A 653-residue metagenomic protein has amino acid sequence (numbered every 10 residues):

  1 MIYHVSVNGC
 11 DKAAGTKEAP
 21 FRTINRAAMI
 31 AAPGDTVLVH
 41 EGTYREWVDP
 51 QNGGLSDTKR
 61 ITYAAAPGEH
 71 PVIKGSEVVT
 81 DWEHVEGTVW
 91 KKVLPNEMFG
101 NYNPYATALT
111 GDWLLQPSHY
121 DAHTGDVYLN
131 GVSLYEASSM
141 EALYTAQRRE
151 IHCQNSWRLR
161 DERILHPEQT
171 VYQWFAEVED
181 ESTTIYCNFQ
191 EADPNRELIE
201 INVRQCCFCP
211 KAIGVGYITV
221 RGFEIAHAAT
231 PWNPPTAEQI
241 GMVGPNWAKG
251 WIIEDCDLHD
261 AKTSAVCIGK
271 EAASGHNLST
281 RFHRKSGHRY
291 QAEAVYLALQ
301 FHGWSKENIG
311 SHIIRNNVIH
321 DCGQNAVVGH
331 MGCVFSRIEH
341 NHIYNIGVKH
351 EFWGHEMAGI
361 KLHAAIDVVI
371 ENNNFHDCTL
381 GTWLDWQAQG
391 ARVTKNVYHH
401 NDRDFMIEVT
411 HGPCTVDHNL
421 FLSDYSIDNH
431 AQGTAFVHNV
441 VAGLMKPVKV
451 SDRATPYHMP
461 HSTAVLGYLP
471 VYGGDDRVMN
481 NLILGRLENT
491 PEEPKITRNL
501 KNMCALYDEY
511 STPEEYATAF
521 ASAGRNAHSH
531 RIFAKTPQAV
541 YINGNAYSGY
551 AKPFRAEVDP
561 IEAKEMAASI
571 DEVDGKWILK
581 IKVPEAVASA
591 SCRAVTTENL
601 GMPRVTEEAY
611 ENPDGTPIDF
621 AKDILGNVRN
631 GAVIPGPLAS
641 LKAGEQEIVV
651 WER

Functional and structural regions predicted by a protein language model:
I2-W247, D257-H259, C267, E271-W304 (+4 more regions): Extracellular polysaccharide-degrading/modifying enzymes targeting complex plant/algal/animal polysaccharides
G216-A229, K249-T263, A273-L299, S305-N325 (+8 more regions): Right-handed parallel beta-helix
Q239, G323, E356: Beta-rich catalytic cores
A326, N429, P460-H461: A structural signal for the main folded, soluble domain(s) of proteins
A358, L422-Y425, P460-G467, N526-S529: Short beta-alpha connecting loops at secondary-structure transitions that line or flank enzyme active sites
T382-L384, F405-E408, G467-P470: Solvent-exposed loop and edge beta-strand segments that line ligand/cofactor-binding and catalytic clefts
L422, V437-M459, L484-E488, E492-R498 (+1 more regions): Non-catalytic carbohydrate-binding regions of carbohydrate-active enzymes
